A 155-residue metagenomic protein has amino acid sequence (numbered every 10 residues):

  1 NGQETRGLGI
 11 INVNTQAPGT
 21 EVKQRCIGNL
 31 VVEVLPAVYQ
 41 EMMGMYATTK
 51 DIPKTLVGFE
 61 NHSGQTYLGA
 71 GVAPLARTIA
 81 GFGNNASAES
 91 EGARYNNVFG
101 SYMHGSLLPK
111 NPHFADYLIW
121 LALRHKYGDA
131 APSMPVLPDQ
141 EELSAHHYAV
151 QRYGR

Functional and structural regions predicted by a protein language model:
N1, V13-N14, N61-G64, M103-G105: Fold-independent oxyanion-binding glycine-rich loops and adjacent beta-strand/coil segments at enzyme active sites
N1-Y39: Cysteine-nucleophile active-site neighborhood
I10, G58-E60, V98-G100: Conserved beta-strand scaffold positions in the cores of enzyme catalytic domains, especially in NTP/NDP-utilizing
N14, P18, P36-Q40, A86-S90 (+2 more regions): Short, surface-exposed, polar/charged, turn-prone segments marking secondary-structure boundaries
T15-P18, Y39, Q65-L68, S106-K110: Short, acidic Gly/Pro/Ser/Thr-rich loop/turn segments
E33-Y95: Catalytic beta-strand/loop cores that center a nucleophilic Ser/Cys/Thr and support acyl-enzyme chemistry
R94-R155: Acyltransferase
